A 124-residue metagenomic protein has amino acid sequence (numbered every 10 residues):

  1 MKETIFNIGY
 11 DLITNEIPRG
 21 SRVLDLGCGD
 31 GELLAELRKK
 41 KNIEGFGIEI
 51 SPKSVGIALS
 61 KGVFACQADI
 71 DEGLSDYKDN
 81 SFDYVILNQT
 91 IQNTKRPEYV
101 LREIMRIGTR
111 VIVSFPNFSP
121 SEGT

Functional and structural regions predicted by a protein language model:
T4-G20: Conserved alpha-helix/loop element of class I SAM-dependent methyltransferases that forms part of the SAM/SAH-binding
G27-G29: Class I SAM-dependent methyltransferase "Motif I" SAM/SAH-binding loop
G31-A35: Glycine-rich SAM-binding Motif I of class I
E36-G73: Class I SAM-dependent methyltransferase SAM/SAH-binding core
G73-D79: Short conserved loop adjoining the S-adenosyl-L-methionine
I86-K95: A short SAM/SAH-binding and catalytic strip from SAM-dependent methyltransferases
E98-I112: A short glycine-rich, Lys/Arg-flanked "PGG" loop and its adjoining helix->strand segment in the class I
V113-T124: Conserved class I S-adenosyl-L-methionine
